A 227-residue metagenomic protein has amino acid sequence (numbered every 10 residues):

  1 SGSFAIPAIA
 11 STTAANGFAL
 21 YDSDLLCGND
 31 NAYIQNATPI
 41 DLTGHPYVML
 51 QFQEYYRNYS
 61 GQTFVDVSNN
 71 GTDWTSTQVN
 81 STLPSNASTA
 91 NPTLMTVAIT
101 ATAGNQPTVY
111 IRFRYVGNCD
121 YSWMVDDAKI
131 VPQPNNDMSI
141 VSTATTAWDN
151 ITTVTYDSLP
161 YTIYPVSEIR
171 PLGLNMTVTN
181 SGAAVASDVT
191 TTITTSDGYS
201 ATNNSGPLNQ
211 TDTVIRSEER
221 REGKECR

Functional and structural regions predicted by a protein language model:
S1-Y47, Y56-N58, S122-M124: Surface-exposed, low-complexity/disordered Ser/Thr/Gly/Pro/Asn-rich loops and linkers
Q35-V48, A98-A103, T162-V166: Extracellular and analogous surface-interaction loops
D73-G104: Extracellular carbohydrate recognition and processing domains and analogous Trp-centered ligand-binding platforms
T89-A90, D120-R221, R227: Extracellular/luminal regions of secreted and cell-surface proteins that mediate adhesion/ECM remodeling
A101-F113: Noncatalytic modules at the cell exterior or secretory-pathway interfaces, chiefly beta-strand-rich lectin/adhesion
F113-D120: Short beta-strand-plus-loop segments that form exposed binding edges in beta-rich domains
